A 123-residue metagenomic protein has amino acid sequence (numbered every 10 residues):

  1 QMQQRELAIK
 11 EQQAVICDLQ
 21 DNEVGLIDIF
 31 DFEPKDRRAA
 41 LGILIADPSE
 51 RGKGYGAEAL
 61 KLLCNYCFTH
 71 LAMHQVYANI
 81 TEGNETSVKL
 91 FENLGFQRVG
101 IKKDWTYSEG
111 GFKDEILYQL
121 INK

Functional and structural regions predicted by a protein language model:
Q1-K10: Active-site rim helix/loop that mediates acceptor-substrate recognition in acyltransferases
Q13, D18-K123: Acyl-donor (CoA/ACP) binding surface of acyl/acetyltransferases
